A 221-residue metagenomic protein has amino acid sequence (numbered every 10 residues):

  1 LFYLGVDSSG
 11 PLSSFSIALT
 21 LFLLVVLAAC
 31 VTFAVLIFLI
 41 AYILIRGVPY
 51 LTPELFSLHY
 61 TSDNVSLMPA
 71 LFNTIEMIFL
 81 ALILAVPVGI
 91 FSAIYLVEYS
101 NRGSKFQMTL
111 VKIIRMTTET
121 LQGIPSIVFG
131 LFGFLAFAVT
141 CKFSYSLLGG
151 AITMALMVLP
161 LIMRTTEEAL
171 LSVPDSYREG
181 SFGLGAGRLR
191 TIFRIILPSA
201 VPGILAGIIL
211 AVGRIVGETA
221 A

Functional and structural regions predicted by a protein language model:
G5-L27, A41-A81, G103-M108: Periplasmic/extracellular loop-to-transmembrane helix junction in inner-membrane transport proteins
A18-L23, P69, V88-G133, R164-E168: Cytoplasmic-entry segments and transmembrane alpha-helices of multi-pass inner-membrane transporters
P49-P53, I90-I114, S144-G149, L171-G183: Juxtamembrane helix-loop transition segments at the membrane interface in multi-pass membrane proteins
F72, E76-L84, V88, S92 (+2 more regions): Hydrophobic alpha-helical transmembrane segments of multipass integral membrane proteins, especially permease/channel
L82, R188-A221: Transmembrane alpha-helices
T118-A155: Generic hydrophobic transmembrane alpha-helix motif, especially the helices
P125, L184-G185, P198: Glycine/proline-centered hinge or cleavage motifs at structural transition points of membrane proteins
R164-F182, R190-L197: Intracellular coupling helices
